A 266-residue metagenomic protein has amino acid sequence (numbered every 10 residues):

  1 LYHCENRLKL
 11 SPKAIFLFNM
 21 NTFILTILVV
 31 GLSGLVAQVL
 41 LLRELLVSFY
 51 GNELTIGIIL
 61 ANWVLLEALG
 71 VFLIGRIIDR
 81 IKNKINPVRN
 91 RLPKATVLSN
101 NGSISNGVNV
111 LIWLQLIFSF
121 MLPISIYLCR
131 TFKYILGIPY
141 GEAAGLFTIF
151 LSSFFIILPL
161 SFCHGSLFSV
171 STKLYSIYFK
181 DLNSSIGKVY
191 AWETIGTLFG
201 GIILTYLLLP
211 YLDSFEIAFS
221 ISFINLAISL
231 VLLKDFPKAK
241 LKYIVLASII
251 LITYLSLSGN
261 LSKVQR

Functional and structural regions predicted by a protein language model:
L10: Cationic, low-complexity basic patches in intrinsically disordered or flexible, solvent-exposed regions
F16-R266: Alpha-helical transmembrane segments of multi-pass membrane proteins
